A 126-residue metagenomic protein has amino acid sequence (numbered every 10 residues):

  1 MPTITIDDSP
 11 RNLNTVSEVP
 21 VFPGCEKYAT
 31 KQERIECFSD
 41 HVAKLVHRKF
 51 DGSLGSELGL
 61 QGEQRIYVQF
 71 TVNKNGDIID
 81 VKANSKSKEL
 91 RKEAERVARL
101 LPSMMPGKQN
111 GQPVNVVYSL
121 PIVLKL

Functional and structural regions predicted by a protein language model:
M1-L126: Charge-biased low-complexity segments
